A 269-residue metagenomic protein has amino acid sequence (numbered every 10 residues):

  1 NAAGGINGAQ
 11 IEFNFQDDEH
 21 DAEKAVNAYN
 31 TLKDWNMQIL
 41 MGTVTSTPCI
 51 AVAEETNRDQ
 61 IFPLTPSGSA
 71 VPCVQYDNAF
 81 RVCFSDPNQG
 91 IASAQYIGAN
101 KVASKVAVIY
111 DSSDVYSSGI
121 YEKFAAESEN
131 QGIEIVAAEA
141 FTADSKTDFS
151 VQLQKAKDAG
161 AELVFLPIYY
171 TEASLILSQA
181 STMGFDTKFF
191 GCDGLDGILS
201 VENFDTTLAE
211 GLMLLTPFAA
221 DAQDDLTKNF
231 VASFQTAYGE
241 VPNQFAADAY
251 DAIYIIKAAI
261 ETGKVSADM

Functional and structural regions predicted by a protein language model:
A3-C73, V82, F141-F149, S174: Beta-alpha junction/loop-to-helix N-cap segments that form part of ligand/metal-binding clefts
D18-E23, T45-I50, G68-C73, P87 (+7 more regions): Solvent-exposed loop/turn segments at secondary-structure junctions within structured extracellular/periplasmic domains
A25, V82-K105, S118-I120, K146-S150 (+4 more regions): Hydrophobic alpha-helical segments within soluble ligand-binding/sensing domains
L32-V44, L64-P66, K105-Y110, G160-Y170 (+3 more regions): Periplasmic-binding protein-like
S46-N57, D148-Q154, A159-M183: Hydrophobic alpha-helical
A79-T142, E162-L163: An alpha-beta-alpha
L177-Y250, I260: Extracellular/periplasmic periplasmic-binding protein-like sensory domains
I255-M269: Extracellular/periplasmic bilobal clamshell ligand-binding domains
